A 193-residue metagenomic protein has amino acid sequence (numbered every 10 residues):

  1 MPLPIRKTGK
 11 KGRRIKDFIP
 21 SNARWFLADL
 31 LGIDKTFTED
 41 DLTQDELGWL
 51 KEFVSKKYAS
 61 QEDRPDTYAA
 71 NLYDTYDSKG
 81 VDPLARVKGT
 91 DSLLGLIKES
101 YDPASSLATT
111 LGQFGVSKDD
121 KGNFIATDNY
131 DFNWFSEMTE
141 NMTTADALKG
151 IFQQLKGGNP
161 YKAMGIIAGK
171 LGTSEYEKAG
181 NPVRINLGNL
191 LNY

Functional and structural regions predicted by a protein language model:
P2-G115: Glycine-rich short-loop/terminal segments
K7-K10, S78, V87, L93 (+8 more regions): Intrinsically disordered, low-complexity segments enriched in small/polar residues
S78-V81, F114-F124, L190-Y193: Generic structural signal for short, solvent-exposed loop/turn connectors between secondary structure elements
L94-I151: Acidic, glycine-rich flexible loop segments
D128-Y193: Active-site or metal-binding loop neighborhoods of secreted/extracellular toxin and effector enzymes
